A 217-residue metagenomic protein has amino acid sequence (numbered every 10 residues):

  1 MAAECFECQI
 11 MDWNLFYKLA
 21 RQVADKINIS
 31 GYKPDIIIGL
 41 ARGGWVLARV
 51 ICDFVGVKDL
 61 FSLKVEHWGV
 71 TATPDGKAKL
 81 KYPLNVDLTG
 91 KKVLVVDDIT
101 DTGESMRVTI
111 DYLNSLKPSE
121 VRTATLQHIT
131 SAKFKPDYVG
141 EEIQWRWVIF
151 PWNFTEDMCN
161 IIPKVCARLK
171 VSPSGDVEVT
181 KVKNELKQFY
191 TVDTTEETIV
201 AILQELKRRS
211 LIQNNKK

Functional and structural regions predicted by a protein language model:
M1-K217: PRPP-associated nucleotide enzymes
